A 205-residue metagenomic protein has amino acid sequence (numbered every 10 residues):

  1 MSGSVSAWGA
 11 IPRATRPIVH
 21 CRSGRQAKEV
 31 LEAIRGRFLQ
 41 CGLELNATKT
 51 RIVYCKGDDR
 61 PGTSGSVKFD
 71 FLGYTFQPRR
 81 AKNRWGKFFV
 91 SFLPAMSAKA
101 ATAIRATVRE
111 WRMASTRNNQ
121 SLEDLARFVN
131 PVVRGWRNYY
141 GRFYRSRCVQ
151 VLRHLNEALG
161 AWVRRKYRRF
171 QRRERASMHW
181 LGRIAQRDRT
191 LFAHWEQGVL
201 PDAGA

Functional and structural regions predicted by a protein language model:
M1-A205: Non-catalytic terminal/accessory segments
